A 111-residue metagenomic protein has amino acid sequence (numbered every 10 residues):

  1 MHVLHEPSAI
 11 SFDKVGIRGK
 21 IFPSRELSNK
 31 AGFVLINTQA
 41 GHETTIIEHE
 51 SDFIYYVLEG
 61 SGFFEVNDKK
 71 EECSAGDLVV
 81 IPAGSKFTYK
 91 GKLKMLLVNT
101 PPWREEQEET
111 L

Functional and structural regions predicted by a protein language model:
M1-G32, T45, T110-L111: A short, N-terminal "cap"/entry segment at the start of jelly-roll beta-barrel domains of the cupin/DSBH fold
P7, N37, N99: Residues at the C-termini of beta-strands that transition into short coil/loop
G32-H49: Conserved short histidine dyad/triad with adjacent acidic residue
E50-G62, N67-D68: Glycine- and acidic-residue-biased ligand/ion/polar-headgroup-sensing regions
N67-G84: Short acidic-glycine-tyrosine-enriched beta hairpin
A83-E106: Ligand-binding loop in jelly-roll beta-barrel domains
